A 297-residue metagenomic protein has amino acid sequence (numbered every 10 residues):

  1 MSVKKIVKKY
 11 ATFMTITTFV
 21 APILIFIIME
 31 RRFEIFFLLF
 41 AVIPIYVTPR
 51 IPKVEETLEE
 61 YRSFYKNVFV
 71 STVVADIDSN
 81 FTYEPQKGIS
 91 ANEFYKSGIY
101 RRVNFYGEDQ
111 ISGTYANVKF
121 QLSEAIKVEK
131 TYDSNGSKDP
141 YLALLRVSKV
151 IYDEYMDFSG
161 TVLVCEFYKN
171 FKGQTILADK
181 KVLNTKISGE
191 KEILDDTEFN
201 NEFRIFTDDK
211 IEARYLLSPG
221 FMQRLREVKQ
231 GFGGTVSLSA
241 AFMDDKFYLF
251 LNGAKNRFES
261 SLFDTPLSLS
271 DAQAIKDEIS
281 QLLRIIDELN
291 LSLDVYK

Functional and structural regions predicted by a protein language model:
M1-Y10, I77: Cytosolic juxtamembrane N-terminal segments of multi-pass membrane proteins
K5, P44-F69: Transmembrane-cytosolic junction motif
Y10, F36, P44-V47: Hydrophobic or amphipathic, alpha-helical segments that drive membrane association/targeting
A11-E30: Canonical alpha-helical transmembrane segments of integral membrane proteins
F26-V42: Hydrophobic alpha-helical transmembrane segments
S71-I77, P85-Y141, K149-K297: Charged, low-complexity intrinsically disordered regions
N80: Conserved oxyanion/phosphate-binding beta-strand-loop segments in alpha/beta enzyme cores
